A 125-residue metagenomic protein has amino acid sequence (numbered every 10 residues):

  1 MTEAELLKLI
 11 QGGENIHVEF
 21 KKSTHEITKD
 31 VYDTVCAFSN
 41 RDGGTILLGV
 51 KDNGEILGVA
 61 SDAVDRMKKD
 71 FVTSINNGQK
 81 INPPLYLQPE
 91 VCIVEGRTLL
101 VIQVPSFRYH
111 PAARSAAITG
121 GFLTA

Functional and structural regions predicted by a protein language model:
M1-A125: Conserved N-terminal catalytic/coupling substructures associated with nucleotide/phosphate chemistry
